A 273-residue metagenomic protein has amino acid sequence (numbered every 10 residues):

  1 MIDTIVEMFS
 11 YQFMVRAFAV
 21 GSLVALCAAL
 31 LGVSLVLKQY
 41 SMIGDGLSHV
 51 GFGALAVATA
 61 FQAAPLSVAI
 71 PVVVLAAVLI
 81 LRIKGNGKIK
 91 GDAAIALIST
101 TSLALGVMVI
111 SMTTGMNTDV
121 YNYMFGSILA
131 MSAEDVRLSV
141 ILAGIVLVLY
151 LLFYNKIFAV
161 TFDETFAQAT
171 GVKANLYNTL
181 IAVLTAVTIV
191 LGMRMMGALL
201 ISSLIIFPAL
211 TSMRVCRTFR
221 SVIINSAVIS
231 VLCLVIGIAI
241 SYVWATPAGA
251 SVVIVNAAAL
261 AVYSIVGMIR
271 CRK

Functional and structural regions predicted by a protein language model:
M1-L26, K273: Membrane-interfacial amphipathic/re-entrant helices at transmembrane-helix boundaries
I2-Y11, G115-M131, A239-Y242: Membrane-interface helix termini and inter-helical loops of multi-pass transporters
F13-V20, V120-L147: Loop-to-helix entry region at the N-terminal start of transmembrane alpha-helices in multi-pass membrane transporters
A17, P65-V73, D92-A96, V140 (+2 more regions): Loop-to-transmembrane alpha-helix initiation sites
V24, D135-P208: Helix-loop-helix "hairpin" substructures at the membrane interface of multi-pass membrane proteins
V33-M116, S212-I224, S241-W244, G267-C271: Short loop segments and helix-boundary regions at transmembrane helix junctions of multi-pass inner-membrane proteins
V50-A60, I98-V109, A130, A174-T179 (+2 more regions): Small-residue-rich segments of transmembrane alpha-helices in multi-pass membrane proteins, especially helix faces
M195, I201-A250: Transmembrane alpha-helical segments in multi-pass inner-membrane proteins
